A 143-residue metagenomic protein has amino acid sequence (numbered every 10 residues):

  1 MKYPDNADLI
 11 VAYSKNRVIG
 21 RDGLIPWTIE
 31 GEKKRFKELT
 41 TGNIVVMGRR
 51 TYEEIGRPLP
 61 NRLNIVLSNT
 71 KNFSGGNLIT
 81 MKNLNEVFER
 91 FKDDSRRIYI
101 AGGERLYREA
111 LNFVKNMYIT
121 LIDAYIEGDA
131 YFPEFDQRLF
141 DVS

Functional and structural regions predicted by a protein language model:
K2-S143: Enzymes that bind and transform nitrogen-containing heteroaromatic metabolites
